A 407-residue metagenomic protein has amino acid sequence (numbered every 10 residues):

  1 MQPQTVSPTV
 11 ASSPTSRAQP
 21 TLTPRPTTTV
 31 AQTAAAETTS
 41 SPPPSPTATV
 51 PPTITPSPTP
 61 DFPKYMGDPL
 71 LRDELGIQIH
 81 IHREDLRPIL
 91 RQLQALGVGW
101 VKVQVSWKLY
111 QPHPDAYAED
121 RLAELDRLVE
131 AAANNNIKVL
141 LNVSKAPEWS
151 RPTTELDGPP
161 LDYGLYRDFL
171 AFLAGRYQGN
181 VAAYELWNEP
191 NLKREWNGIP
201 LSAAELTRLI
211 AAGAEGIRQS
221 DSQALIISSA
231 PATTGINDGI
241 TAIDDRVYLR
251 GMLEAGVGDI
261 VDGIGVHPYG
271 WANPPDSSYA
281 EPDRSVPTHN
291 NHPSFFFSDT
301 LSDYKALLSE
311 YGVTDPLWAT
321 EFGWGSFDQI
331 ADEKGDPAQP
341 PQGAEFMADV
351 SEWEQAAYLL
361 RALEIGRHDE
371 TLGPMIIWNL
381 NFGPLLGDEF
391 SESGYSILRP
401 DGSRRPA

Functional and structural regions predicted by a protein language model:
M1-P69, P340: Ser/Thr-rich, Proline-interspersed low-complexity disordered segments
P58-G99, Q104-S106: Boundary/entry segment of secreted carbohydrate-active catalytic domains
D73-I79, V101-V103, V139-V143, Y184-L186 (+4 more regions): Hydrophobic faces of well-ordered beta-strands that scaffold small-molecule active sites in alpha/beta enzyme cores
I81-A95, L165-L173, A242-E254, A356-E364: Short, acidic/polar
L96-I236, W271, F382: Substrate-binding cleft and catalytic face of glycoside hydrolase catalytic domains, especially the flexible beta-alpha
Y163, R167, S202-D349: Noncatalytic carbohydrate-binding groove/subsite architecture in carbohydrate-active enzymes
A171-A182, L249-G263, G366-G373: Structural recognition of alpha->loop->beta junctions
R176, E185, P190, E333-A407: Aromatic-rich peripheral "rim/lid" segments of glycoside hydrolase catalytic domains that contact and position glycan
